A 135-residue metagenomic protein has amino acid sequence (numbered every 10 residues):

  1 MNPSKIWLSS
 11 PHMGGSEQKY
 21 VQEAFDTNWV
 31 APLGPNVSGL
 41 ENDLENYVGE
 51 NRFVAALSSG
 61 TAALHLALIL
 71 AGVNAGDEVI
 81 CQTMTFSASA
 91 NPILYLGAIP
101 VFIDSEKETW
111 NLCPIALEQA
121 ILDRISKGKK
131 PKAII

Functional and structural regions predicted by a protein language model:
M1-A31: N-terminal "arm"/small-domain region of PLP-dependent enzymes with the aminotransferase-like
L33-E78, P92-L94, F102-D104, S126: Phosphate-binding glycine-rich loop
M84, S105-K107: Active-site loop/turn elements of alpha/beta-hydrolase fold enzymes, especially the short glycine-/histidine-rich
T85-A90: Conserved coil-to-alpha-helix start sites within the AMP-binding
G97: Structured binding elements
E108-I135: Active-site phosphate-binding strand-loop segment of PLP-dependent enzymes
